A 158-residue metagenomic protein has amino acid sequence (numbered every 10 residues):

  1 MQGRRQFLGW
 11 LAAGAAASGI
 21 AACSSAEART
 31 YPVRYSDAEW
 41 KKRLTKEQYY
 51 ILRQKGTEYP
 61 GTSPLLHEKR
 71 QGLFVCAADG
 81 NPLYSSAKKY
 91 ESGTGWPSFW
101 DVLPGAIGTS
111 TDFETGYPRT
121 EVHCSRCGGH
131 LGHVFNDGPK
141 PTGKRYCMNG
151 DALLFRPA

Functional and structural regions predicted by a protein language model:
M1-A15: N-terminal secretory signal peptides and thylakoid transit peptides that target proteins across membranes
A22-Q54, E58-Y59: C-terminal segment of N-terminal export signals and the immediately downstream linker at the start of the mature
L73, E121, K144: Residues immediately within or flanking Cys/His clusters that coordinate Zn2+ in small zinc-binding modules
C76, C124: Short cysteine-rich clusters marking metal-coordination/redox-active sites
D79, C127, G150: Short Cys/His-rich metal-coordination motifs, predominantly Zn2+-binding knuckles/fingers
S85-S86, H133-V134, R156: Short, non-ligating residues that shape and space the ligands of small metal-coordination modules and catalytic
G105-V122, L153-A158: Short Fe-S-cluster ligation motifs
D137-T142: Short linker/helix segments within small regulatory modules
